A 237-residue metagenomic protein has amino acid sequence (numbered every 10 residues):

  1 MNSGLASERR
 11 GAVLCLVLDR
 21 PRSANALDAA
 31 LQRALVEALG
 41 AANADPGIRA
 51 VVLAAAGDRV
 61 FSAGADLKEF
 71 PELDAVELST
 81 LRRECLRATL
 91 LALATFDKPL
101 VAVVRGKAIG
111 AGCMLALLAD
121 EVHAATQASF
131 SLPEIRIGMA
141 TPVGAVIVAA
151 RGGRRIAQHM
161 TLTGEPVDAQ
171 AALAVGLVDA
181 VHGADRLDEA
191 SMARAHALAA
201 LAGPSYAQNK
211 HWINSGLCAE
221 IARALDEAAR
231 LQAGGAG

Functional and structural regions predicted by a protein language model:
M1-A54, L91: Conserved CoA-thioester-binding segment of acyl-CoA-metabolizing enzymes
A30, A34, C85, A92 (+2 more regions): Charged catalytic carboxylate motif
L53, D66, L115-L117, A172 (+1 more regions): Hydrophobic/aromatic residues within transmembrane alpha-helices of multi-pass small-molecule transporters
A55-T89, A108: Glycine- (often His-adjacent) and acidic-residue-rich active-site loop that binds/positions the CoA thioester
D58-S62, I109-G110, S131, I213-G216: Short, active-site-adjacent cap segments at secondary-structure transitions
A88-L93, V103, I109-T161, A190 (+1 more regions): CoA-thioester-processing core
H123-A128, V178-L225: C-terminal long alpha-helix characteristic of the crotonase
G164-A171: Acidic, divalent-metal-coordinating active-site segment for phosphoryl/phosphodiester hydrolysis, typified by short
